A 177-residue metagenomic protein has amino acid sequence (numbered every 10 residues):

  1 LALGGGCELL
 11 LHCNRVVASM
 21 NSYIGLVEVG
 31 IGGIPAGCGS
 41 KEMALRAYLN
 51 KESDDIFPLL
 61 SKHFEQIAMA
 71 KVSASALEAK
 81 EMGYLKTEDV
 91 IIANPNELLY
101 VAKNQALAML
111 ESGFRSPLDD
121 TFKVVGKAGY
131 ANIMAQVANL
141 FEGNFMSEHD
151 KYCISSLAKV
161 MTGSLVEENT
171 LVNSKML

Functional and structural regions predicted by a protein language model:
L1-I31: Glycine-rich beta-to-alpha active-site loop
G4, G37, S73: Glycine-rich phosphate-binding loop at the start of an alpha helix
H12, E81-M82: Residues at alpha-helix termini
G30-C38: Acyl-CoA/ACP chain-elongation machinery
G33, I91-I92: Short, surface-exposed loop/turn motifs that are enriched in glycine and acidic residues and include a nearby proline
L45-K71, S75, E81, T87 (+1 more regions): Intrinsically disordered, low-complexity segments enriched in small/flexible residues
